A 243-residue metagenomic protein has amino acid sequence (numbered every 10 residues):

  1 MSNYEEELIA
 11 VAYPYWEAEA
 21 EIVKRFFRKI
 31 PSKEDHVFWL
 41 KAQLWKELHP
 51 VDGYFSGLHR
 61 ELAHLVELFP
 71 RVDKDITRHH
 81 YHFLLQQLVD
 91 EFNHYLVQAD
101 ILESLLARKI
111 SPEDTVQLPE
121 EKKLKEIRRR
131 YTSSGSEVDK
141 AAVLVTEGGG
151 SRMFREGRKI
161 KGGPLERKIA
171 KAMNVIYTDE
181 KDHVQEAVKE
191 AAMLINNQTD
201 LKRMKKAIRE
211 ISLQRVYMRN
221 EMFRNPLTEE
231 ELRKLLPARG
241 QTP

Functional and structural regions predicted by a protein language model:
M1-P243: Non-heme di-metal
